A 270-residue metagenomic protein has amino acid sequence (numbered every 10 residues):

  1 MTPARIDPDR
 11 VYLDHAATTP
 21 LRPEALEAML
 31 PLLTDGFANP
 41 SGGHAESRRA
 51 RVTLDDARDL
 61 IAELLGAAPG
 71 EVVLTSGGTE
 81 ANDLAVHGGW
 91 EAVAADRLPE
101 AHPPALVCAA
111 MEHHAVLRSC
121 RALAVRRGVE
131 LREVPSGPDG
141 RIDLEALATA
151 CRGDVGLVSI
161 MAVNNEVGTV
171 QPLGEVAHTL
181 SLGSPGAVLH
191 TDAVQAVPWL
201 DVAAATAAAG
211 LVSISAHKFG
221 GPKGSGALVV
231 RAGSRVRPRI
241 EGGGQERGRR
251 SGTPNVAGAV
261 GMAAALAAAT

Functional and structural regions predicted by a protein language model:
M1-T270: Pyridoxal 5′-phosphate
